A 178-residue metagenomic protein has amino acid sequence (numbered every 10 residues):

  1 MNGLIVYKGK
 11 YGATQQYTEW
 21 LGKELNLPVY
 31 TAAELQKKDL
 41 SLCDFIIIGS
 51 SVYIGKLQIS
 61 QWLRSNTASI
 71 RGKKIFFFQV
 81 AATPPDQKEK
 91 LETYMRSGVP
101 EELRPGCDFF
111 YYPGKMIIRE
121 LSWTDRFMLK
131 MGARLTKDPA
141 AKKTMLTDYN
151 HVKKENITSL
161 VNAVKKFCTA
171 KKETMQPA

Functional and structural regions predicted by a protein language model:
N2-E24: N-terminal beta1-alpha1 ligand-phosphate binding loop
L4-I5, E34-K37, T67, G132-A133: Short hydrophobic/aromatic-rich motifs at helix boundaries and adjacent loops
G12, Q36-K38, P84, I118: Flexible, glycine-rich phosphate/dinucleotide-binding loops and adjacent beta-alpha linkers at cofactor/substrate
E24, P28, F45, G55-A178: FMN-binding flavodoxin-like domain, especially the glycine-rich phosphate-binding loop
N26-K38: A short, well-structured beta->alpha microelement
S41-L42: Alpha-helix C-terminal capping/helix-to-coil transition sites in glycosyltransferase folds
I48: Redox-cofactor binding/interface segments in oxidoreductases and associated redox assembly factors
S51-V52: Short glycine-/small-residue-rich Rossmann-like dinucleotide-binding loops
